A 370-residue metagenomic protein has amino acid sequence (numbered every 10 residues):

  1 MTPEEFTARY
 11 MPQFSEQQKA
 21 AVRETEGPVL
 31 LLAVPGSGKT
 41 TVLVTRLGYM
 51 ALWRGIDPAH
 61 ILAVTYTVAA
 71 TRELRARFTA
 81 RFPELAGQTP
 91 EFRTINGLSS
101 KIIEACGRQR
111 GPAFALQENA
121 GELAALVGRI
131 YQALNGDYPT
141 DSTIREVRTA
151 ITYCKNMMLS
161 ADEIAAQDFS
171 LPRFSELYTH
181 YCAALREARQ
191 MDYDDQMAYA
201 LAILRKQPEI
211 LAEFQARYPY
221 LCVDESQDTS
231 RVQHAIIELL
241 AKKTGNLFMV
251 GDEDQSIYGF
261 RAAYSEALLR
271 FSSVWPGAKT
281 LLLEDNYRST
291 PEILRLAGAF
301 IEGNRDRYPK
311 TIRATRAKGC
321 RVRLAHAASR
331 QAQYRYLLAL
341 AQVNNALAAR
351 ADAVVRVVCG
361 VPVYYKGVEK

Functional and structural regions predicted by a protein language model:
M1-R110, A212, E266, R295-G298: P-loop NTPase Walker
P3-T7, M11-R23, G27-P35, L62 (+4 more regions): Conserved helicase NTPase motor core
G27, I56-I61, G87-Q88, K243-N246 (+4 more regions): Short glycine-/polar-rich loops that comprise or flank the Walker A/P-loop and associated switch/sensor motifs
S37-L43, L47, P276-K279, E284-L338 (+1 more regions): Helicase P-loop NTPase motor core
D57-A70, T89-F92, D224, V250 (+5 more regions): Conserved RecA-like ASCE P-loop NTPase motor core of nucleic-acid helicases/translocases
Q88-T89, R108-D194, T280, N286: ATP-hydrolysis module of ASCE/P-loop NTPase motor domains, specifically the Walker B Asp-Glu catalytic pair
I257-S273, R295-G298, R335: Short regulatory helix/loop adjacent to the ATP-binding pocket of P-loop NTPases
A328, R335-K370: Replace "adjacent to P-loop NTPase cores in ATP/GTP-dependent enzymes" with "adjacent to NTP-binding cores
